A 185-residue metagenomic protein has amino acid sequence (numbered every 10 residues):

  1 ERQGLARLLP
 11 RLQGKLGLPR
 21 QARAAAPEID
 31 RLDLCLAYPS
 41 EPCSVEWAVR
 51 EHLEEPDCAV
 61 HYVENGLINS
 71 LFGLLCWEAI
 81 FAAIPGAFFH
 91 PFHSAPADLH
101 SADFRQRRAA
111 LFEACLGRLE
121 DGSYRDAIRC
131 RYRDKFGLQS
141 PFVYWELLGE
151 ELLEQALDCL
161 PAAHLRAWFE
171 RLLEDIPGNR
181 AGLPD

Functional and structural regions predicted by a protein language model:
E1, G17-P184: Nuclease catalytic cores
E1-K15: Alpha-helical protein-protein interaction scaffolds
